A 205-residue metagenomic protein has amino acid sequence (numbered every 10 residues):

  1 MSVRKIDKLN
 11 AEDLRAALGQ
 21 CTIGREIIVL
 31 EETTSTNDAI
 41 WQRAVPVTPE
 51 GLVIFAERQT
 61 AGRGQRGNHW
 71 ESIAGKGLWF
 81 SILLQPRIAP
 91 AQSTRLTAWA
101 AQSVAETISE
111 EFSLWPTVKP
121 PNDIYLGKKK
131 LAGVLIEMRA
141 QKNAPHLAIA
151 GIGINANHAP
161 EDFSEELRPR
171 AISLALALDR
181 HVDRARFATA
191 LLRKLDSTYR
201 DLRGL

Functional and structural regions predicted by a protein language model:
M1-E111: N-terminal lobe of the biotin/lipoate ligase/transferase fold
M1-K5, T22, P90-P116, L126-L205: Long, positively charged amphipathic alpha-helical accessory segments at protein N-termini or as interdomain linkers
